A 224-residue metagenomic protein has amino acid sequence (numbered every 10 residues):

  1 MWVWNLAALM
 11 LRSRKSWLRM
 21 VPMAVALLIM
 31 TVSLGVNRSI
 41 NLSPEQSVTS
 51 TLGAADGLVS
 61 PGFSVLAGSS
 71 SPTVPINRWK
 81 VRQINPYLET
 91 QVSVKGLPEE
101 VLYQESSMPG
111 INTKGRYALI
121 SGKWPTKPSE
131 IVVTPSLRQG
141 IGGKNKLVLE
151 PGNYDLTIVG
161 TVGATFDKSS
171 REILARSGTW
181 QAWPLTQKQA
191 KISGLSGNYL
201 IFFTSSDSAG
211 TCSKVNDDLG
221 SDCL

Functional and structural regions predicted by a protein language model:
V3-L224: Membrane transport/envelope proteins' first extracytoplasmic loop
